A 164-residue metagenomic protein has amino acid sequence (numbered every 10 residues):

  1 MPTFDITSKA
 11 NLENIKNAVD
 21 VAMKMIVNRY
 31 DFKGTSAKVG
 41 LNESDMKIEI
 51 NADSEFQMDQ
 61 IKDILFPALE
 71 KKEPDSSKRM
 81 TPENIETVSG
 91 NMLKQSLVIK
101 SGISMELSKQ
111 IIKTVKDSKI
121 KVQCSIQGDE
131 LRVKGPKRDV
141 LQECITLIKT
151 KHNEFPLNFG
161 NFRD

Functional and structural regions predicted by a protein language model:
T3-E13, N17-V21, M25-Q95, K100-L107 (+5 more regions): N-terminal intrinsically disordered, cationic/polar leader segments that include organellar targeting peptides
Q127: Short beta-strand-loop elements within alpha/beta enzyme cores that line or abut nucleotide/cofactor pockets
